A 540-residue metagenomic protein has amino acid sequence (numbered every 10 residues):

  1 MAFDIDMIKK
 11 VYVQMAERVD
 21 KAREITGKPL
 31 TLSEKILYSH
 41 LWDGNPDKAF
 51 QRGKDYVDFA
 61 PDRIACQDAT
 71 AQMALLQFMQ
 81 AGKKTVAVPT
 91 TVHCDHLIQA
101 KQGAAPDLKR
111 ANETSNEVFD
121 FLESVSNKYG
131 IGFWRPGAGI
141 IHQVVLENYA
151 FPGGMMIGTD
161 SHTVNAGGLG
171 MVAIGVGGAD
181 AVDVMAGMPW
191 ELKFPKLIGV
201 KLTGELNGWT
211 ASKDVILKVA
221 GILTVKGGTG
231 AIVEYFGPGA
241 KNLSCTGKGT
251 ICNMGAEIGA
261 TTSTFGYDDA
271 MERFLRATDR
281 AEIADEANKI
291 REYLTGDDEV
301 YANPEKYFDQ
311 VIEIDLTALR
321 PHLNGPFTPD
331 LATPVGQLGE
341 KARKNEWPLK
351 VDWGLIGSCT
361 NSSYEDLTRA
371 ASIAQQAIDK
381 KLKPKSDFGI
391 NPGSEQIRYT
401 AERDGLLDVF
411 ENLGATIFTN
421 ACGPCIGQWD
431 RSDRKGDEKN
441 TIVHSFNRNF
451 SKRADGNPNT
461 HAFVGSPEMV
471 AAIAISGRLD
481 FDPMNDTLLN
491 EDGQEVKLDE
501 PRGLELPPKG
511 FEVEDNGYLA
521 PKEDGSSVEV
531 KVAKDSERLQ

Functional and structural regions predicted by a protein language model:
A2-I5, R23-E24, F59, G103-K109 (+5 more regions): Glycine- and acidic
F3-I5, D68, Y149-D285, L382 (+1 more regions): Mobile "lid/hinge" segments at catalytic clefts and subdomain interfaces of large enzymes
I8, M15, D20-K196: Long, structured ligand/cofactor-binding scaffold of large enzymes
L41-W42, A74-L76, V172, V215-V219 (+6 more regions): Short, solvent-exposed amphipathic alpha-helical segments in soluble enzyme and RNA/protein-processing domains
W42-P46, Q51-D55, F59-A60, A65 (+5 more regions): Terminal amphipathic helices with adjacent charged low-complexity linkers/tails
L76-K84, P89-T91, V118-S126, A179-L192 (+4 more regions): Structured alpha-helical segments in the cores of large, soluble enzyme domains
T91-G103, M188-K201, G227-I232, L349-V351 (+2 more regions): Residues forming anionic-ligand binding surfaces in small-molecule and nucleic-acid pockets of primarily soluble enzymes
K109-E113, E117-V118, E123-G158, E234-G237 (+3 more regions): Accessory "access/gating" subregions that flank catalytic or transport cores
